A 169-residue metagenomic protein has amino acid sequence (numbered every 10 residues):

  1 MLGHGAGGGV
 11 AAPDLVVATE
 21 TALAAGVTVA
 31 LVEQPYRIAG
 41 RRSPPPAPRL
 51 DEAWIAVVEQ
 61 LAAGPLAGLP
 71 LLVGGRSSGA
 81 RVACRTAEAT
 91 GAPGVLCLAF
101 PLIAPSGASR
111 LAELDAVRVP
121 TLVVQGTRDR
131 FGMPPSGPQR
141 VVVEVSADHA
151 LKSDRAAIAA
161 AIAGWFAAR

Functional and structural regions predicted by a protein language model:
M1-L71, V82, E144: Serine-hydrolase catalytic machinery in alpha/beta-hydrolase-like enzymes
V10, G126, R130-S136, K152: Conserved alpha/beta-hydrolase "acid-adjacent" motif
P70-G75, L98: Short beta-strand immediately N-terminal to the catalytic nucleophile in serine-hydrolase-like folds
G75-A83: Gly/Ala-rich beta-loop-alpha elbow adjacent to hydrolase catalytic centers
V82-T86, S106: Hydrolases whose catalytic domains are alpha/beta-hydrolase-1, hotdog thioesterase, or metallo-beta-lactamase-like
G91-A104: A conserved short beta-strand
A116-R118, V123-Q125, D129: Short beta-strand/loop motif that positions the catalytic acidic residue of the alpha/beta-hydrolase fold
A147-A161: Catalytic histidine-centered segment of alpha/beta-hydrolase-like enzymes
